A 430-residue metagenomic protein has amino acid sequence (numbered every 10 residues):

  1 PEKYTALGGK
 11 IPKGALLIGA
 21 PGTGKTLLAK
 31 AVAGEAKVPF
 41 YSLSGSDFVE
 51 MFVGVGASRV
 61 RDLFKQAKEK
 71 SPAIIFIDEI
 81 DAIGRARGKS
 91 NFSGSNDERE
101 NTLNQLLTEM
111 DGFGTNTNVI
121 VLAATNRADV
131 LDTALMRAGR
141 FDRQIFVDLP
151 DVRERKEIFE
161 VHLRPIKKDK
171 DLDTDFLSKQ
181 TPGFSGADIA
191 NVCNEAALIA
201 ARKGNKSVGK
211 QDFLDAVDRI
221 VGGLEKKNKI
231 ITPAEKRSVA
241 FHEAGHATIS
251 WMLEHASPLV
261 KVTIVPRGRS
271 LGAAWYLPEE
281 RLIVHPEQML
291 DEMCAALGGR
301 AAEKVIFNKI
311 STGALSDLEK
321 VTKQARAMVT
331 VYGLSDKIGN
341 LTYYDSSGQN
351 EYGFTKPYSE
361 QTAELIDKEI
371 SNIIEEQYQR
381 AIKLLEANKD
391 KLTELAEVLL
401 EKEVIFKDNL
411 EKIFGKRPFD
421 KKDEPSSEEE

Functional and structural regions predicted by a protein language model:
P1-S178, A196: Walker A/P-loop NTP-binding motif of AAA+ ATPase domains
G9-K13, A20-G24, G34, E69 (+13 more regions): Short flexible coil/turn linkers enriched for glycine and charged/polar residues that connect secondary-structure
T23, D47-V49, I80-I83, N126-V130 (+9 more regions): Conserved nucleotide-binding/hydrolysis micro-motifs of P-loop NTPases
T26, G54-F64, I77, N96-L107 (+16 more regions): Amphipathic alpha-helical transducer elements in NTP-driven molecular machines
G34-P39, D81, N126, D171 (+3 more regions): Flexible hinge/switch segments at interdomain interfaces of large molecular machines
F52, F113, P165-I166, I220-G223 (+3 more regions): Histidine kinase transmitter module recognition
I74, G114, I120, T133-A134 (+5 more regions): Conserved C-terminal "switch" segment of AAA+ ATPases
A234, S238-F241, A247-E430: Soluble catalytic regions of large protease machineries
